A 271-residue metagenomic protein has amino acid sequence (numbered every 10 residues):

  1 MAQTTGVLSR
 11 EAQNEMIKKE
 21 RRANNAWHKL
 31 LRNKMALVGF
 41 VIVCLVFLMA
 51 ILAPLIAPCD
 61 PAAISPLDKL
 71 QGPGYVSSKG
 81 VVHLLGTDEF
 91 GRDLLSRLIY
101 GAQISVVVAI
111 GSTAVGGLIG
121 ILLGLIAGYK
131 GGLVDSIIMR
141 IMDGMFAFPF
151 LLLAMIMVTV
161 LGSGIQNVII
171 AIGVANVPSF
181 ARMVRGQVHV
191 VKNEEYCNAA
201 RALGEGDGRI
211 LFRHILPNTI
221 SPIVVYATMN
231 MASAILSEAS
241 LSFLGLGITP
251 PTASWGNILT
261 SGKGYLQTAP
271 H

Functional and structural regions predicted by a protein language model:
M1-G117, I121, L133, A234 (+1 more regions): Gly/Trp-centered helix-boundary motif
F90-H271: Alpha-helical transmembrane segments of integral membrane proteins, especially multi-pass inner/plasma-membrane
